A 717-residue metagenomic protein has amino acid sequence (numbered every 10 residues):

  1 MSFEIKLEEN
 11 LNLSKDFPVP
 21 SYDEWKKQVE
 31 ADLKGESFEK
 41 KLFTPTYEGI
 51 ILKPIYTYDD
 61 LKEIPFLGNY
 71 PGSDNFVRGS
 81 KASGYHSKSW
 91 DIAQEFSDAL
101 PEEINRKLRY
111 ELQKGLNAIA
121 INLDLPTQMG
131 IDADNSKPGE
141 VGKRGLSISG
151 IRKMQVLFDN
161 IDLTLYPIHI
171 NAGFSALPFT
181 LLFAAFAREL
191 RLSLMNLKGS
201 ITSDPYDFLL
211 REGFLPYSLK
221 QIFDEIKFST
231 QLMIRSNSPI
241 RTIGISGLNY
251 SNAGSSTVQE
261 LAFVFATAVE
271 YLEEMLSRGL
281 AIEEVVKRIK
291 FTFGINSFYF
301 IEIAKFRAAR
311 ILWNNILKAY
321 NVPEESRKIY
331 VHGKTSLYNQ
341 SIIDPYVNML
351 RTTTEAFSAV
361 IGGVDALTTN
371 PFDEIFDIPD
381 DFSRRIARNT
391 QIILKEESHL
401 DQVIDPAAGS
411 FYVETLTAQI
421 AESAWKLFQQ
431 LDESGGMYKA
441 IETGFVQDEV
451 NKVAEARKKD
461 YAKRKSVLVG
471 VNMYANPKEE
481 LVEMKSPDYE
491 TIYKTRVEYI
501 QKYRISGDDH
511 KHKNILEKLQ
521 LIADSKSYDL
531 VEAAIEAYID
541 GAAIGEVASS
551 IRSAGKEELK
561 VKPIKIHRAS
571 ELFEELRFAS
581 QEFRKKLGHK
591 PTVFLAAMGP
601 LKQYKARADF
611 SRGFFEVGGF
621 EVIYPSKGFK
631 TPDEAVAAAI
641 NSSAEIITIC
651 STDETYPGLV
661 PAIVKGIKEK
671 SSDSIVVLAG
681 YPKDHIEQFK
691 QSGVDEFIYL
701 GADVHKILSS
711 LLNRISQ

Functional and structural regions predicted by a protein language model:
S2-F298, E302, Y320-H332, V360 (+12 more regions): Catalytic alpha/beta active-site cores
E39-F43, L194, I240, S277-R288 (+9 more regions): Flexible, glycine/charged-enriched surface loops at secondary-structure junctions
F43-I51, L125, F174, I201-Y206 (+11 more regions): A glycine-rich phosphate-binding loop feature that marks nucleotide/adenosyl-phosphate handling sites
S149, I170-S175, Y217-Q231, D344-L350 (+5 more regions): Phosphate/diphosphate-binding loops
S229-T230, I234-M275, L350-F428: Mobile "lid/hinge" segments at catalytic clefts and subdomain interfaces of large enzymes
S255-L261, N296-A308, S336-M349, D377-I386 (+6 more regions): Short glycine/threonine-rich loop-to-helix capping motif typified by GTGT followed within a few residues by an Asp-Pro
A268, T292-A387: Glycine-rich anion/phosphate-binding loop at the beta-strand->alpha-helix junction
A440-Q717: C-terminal amphipathic alpha-helical interaction region
